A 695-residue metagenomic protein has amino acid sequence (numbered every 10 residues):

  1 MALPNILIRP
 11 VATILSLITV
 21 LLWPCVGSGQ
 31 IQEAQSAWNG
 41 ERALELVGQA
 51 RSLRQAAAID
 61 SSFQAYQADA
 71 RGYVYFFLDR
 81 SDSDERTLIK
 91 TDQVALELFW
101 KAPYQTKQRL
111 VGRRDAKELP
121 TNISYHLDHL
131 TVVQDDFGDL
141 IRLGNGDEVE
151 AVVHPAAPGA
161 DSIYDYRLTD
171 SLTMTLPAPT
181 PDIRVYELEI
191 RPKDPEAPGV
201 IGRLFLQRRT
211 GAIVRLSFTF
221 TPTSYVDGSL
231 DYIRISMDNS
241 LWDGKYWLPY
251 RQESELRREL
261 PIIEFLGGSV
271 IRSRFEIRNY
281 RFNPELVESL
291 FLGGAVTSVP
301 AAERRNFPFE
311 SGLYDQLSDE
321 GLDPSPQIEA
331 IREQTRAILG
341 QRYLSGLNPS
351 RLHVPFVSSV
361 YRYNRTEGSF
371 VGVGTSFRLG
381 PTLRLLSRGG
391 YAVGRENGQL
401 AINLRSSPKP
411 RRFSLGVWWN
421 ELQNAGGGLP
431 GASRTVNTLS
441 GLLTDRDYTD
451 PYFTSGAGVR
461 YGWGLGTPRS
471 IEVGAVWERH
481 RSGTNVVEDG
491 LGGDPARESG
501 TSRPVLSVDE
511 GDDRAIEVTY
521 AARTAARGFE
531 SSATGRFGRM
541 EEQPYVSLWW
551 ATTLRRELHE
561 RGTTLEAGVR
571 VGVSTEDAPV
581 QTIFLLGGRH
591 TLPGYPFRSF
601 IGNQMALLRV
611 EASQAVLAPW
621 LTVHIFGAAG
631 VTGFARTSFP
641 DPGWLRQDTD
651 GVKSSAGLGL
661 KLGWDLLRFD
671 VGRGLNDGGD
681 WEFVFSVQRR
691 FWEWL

Functional and structural regions predicted by a protein language model:
P24-V26: N-terminal signal peptide c-region/cleavage motif recognized by signal peptidases
Q30-I201, P222-V226, L256-R362, W463 (+3 more regions): Structured extracytoplasmic
Q55-A57, P249-Q316, R351, R362-A522 (+4 more regions): Gram-negative/organellar outer-membrane beta-barrel architecture
D60-S61, A178-D182, L344-L352, R378-L385 (+7 more regions): Short loop/turn motifs that connect adjacent beta-strands in outer-membrane beta-barrel proteins
D69-R71, S217-T219, R251-E253, L386-G390 (+7 more regions): Transmembrane beta-strands of outer-membrane beta-barrel proteins
S124-N145, S359-Y361, S414-R460, E488-W644 (+2 more regions): C-terminal outer-membrane beta-barrel translocator/porin domains of Gram-negative envelope proteins and their
G202-L204, R208, R234-G244: Extended lipid/amphipathic-ligand handling interfaces
S638-L695: C-terminal beta-signal and terminal closure region of outer-membrane beta-barrel proteins
